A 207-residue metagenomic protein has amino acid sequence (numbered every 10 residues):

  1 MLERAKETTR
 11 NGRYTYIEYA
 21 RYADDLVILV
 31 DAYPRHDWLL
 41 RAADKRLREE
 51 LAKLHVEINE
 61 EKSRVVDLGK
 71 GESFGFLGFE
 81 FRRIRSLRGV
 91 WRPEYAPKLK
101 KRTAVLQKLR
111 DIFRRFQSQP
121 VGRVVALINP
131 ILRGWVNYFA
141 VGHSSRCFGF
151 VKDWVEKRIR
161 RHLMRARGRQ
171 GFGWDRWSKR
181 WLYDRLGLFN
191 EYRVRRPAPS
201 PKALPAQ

Functional and structural regions predicted by a protein language model:
M1-Q207: Non-catalytic terminal/accessory segments
